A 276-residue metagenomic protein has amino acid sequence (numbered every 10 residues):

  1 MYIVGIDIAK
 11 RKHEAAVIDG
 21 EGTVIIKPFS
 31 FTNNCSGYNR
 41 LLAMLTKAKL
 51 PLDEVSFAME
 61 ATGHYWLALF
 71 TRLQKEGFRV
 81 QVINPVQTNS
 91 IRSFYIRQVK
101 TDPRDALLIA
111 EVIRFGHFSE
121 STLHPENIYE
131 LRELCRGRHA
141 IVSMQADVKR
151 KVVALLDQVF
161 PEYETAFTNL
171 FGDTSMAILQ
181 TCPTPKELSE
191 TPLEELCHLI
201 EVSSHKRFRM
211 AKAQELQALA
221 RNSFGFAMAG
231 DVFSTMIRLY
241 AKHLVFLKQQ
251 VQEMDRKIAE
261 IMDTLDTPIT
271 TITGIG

Functional and structural regions predicted by a protein language model:
M1-G276: A detector of single, family-specific signature residues that are central to catalytic or substrate-handling motifs
